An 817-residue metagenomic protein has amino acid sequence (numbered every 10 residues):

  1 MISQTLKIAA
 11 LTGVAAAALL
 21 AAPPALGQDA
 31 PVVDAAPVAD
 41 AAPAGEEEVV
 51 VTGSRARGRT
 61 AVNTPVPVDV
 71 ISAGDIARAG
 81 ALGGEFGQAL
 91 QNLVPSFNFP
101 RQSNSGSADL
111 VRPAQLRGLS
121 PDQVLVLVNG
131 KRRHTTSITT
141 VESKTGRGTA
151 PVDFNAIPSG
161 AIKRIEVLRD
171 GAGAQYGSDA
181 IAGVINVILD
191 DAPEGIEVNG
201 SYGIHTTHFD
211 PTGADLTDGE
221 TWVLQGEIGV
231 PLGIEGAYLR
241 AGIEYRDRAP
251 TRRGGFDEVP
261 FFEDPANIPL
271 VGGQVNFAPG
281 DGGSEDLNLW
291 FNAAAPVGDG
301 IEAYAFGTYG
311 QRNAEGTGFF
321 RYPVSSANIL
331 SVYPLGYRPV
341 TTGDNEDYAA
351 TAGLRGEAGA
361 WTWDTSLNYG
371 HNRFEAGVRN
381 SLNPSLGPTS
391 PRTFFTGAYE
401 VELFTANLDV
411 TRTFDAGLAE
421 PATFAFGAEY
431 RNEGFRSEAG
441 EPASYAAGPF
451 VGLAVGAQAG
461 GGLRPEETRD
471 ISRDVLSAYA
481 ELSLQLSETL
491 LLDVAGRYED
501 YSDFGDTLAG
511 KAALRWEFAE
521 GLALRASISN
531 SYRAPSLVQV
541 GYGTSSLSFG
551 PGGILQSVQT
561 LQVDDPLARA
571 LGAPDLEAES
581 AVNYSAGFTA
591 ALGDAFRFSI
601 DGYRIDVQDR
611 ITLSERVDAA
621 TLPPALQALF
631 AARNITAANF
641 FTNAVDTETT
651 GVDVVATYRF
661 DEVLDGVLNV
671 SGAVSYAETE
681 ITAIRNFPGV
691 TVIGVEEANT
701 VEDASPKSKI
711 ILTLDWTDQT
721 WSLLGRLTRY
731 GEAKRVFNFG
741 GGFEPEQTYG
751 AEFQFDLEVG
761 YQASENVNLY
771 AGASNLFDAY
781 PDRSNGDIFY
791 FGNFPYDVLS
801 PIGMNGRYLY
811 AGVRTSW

Functional and structural regions predicted by a protein language model:
V33, F426, R597, G602-F739: Gram-negative outer-membrane beta-barrel transporters
E46-A81, A108, S137-R147: N-terminal periplasmic "start-of-domain" segments of outer-membrane beta-barrel proteins
R78, G87-T136: Extracytoplasmic beta-strand/coil segments of soluble accessory domains associated with Gram-negative outer-membrane
V128, R133, R147-N199: A beta-strand signature from Gram-negative outer-membrane beta-barrel systems, especially the internal plug domain
E194-E197, P211-L335, P339-G353, E357-G359 (+2 more regions): Transmembrane beta-barrel wall of Gram-negative outer-membrane proteins
D286, N345-D347, L463-V475, G521 (+7 more regions): Outer-membrane beta-barrel signature, preferentially recognizing the C-terminal barrel domain of Gram-negative
S331, Y337-T351, G356, Y369 (+2 more regions): Outer-membrane beta-barrel transmembrane domain signature of Gram-negative proteins, especially the mid-to-C-terminal
V607, E678, L727-F737, G760-W817: C-terminal beta-signal and adjacent terminal beta-strands/loops of Gram-negative outer-membrane beta-barrel proteins
